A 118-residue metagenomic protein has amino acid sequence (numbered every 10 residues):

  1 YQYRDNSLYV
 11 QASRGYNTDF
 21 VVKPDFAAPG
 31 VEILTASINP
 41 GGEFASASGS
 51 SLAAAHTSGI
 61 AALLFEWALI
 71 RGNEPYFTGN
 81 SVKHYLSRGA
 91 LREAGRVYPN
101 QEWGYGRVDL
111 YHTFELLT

Functional and structural regions predicted by a protein language model:
Y1-A36, S87-A90: Catalytic-core segments of hydrolase enzymes
Y1-D5, Y76, N80, G104: Non-catalytic, surface-exposed connector residues within folded enzymatic/regulatory domains
R4-S7, E43, P99-Q101: Glycine-rich, flexible loop/turn motifs
D19, G95, P99-G106: Zinc-dependent metallohydrolase catalytic domains
F26, I60, G104: Divalent metal-coordination and catalytic microenvironments
G30-Y98: Hydrolase catalytic cores
G49-S51, G104, D109: Residue-level detector of functionally special positions within alpha-helical transmembrane segments of multi-pass
R107-T118: Secreted peptidase-domain scaffold signal
